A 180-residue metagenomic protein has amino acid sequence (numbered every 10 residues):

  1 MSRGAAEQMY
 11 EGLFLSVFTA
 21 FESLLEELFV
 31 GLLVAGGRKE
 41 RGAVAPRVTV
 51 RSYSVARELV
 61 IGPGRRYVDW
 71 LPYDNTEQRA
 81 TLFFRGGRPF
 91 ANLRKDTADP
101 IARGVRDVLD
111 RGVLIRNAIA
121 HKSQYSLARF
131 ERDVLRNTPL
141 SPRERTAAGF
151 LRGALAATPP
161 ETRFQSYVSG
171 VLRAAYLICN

Functional and structural regions predicted by a protein language model:
M1-D110, I115: Helix-loop junctions and short alpha-helical segments
G104-V108, I115, H121-N180: Polyanionic, low-complexity intrinsically disordered segments
